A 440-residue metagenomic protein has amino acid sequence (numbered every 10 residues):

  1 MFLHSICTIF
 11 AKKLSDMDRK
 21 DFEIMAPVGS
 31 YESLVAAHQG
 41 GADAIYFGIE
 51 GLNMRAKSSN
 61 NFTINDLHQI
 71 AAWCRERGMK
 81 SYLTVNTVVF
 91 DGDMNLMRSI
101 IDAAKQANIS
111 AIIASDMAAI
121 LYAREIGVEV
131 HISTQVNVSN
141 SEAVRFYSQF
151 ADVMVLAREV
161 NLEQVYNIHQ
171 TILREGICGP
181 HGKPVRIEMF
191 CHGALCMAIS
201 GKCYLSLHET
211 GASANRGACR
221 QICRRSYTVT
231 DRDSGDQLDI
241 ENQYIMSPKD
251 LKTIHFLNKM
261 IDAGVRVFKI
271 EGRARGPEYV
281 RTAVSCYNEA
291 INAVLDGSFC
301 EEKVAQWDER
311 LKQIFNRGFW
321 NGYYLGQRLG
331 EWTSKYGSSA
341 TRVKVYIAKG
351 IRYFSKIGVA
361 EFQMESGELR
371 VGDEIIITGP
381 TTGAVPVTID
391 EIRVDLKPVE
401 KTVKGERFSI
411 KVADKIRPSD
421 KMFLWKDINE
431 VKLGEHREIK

Functional and structural regions predicted by a protein language model:
K13-G40, A44-A56, H68-A71, R77-V85 (+5 more regions): Surface-exposed amphipathic alpha-helical tracts and adjacent flexible/coil segments at the periphery of soluble enzymes
N60-D66, N95-I100: Charged helix-capping and loop-helix junction motifs
A118-A119: Alpha-helix capping/helix-boundary segments
S139-V144: Short, glycine/polar-rich helix-capping loops at beta-to-alpha or helix-loop-helix junctions that flank or form
